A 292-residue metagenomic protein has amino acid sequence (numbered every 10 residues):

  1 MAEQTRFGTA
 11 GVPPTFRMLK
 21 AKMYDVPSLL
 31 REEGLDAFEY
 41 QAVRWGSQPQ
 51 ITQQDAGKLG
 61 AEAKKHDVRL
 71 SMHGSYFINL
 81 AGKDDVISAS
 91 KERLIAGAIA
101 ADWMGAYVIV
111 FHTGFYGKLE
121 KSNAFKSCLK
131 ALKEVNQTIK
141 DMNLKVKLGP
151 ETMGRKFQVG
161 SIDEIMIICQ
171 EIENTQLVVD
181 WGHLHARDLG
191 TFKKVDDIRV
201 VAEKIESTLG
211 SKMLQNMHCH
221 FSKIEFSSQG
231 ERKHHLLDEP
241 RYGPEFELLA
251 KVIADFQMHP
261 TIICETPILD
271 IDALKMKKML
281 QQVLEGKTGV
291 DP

Functional and structural regions predicted by a protein language model:
M1-S75, L80, D84-I99, G289-P292: N-terminal pre-domain/capping segments
A2, V26-G34, T52-S71, I95-G105 (+4 more regions): Acidic (Asp/Glu)-rich catalytic clusters
A10-T15, Q41-W45, S75-N79, G114-Y116 (+4 more regions): Active-site beta-loop-alpha junctions enriched in small/polar residues
M18-K22, Q50-K58, G82-R93, L119-K130 (+3 more regions): Alpha-helix N-cap and loop-to-helix initiation/capping positions
L30, F38, A63, H73 (+6 more regions): Conserved, mostly hydrophobic/aromatic
K64-K65, L80-V179: Active-site acidic/histidine proton-transfer and metal-coordination neighborhood in alpha/beta enzyme cores
V135-G230: Acidic/histidine-rich catalytic cores of soluble enzymes
V200-S211, D238-D255: A short, acidic, amphipathic alpha-helical segment used as a generic capping/interface helix at domain edges
